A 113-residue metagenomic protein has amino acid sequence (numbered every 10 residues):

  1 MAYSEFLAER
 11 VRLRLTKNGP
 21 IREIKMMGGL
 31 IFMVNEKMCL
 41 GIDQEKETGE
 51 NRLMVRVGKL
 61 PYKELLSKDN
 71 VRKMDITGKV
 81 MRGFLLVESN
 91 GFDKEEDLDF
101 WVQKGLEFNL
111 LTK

Functional and structural regions predicted by a protein language model:
M1-K113: Charge-dense, helix-prone N-terminal extensions
